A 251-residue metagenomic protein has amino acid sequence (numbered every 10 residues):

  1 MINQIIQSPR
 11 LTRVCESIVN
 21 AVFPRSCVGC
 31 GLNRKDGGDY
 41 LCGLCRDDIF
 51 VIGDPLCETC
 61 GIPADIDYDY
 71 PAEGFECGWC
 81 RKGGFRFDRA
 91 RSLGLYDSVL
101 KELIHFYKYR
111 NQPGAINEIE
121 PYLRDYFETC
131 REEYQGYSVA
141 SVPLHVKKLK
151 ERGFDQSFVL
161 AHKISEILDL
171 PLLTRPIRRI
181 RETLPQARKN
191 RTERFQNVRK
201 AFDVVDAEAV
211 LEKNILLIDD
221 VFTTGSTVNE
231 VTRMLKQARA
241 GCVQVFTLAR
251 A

Functional and structural regions predicted by a protein language model:
M1-D219, T223-A251: Glycine-rich phosphate/pyrophosphate-handling loop used in enzymes and phosphotransfer proteins
